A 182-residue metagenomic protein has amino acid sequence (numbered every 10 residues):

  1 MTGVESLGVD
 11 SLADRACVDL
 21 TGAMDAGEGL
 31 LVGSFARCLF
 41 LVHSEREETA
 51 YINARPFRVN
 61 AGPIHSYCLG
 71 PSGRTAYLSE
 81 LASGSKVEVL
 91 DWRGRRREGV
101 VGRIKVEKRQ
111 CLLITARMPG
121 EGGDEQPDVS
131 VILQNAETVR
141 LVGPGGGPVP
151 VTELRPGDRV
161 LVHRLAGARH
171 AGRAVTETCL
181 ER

Functional and structural regions predicted by a protein language model:
M1-P56, S72-G73: N-terminal intrinsically disordered, low-complexity, charge/repeat-rich segments that act as generic
L7-S11, R58-A61, G123, T152-L154: Solvent-exposed alpha-helices and their adjacent loops that cap or buttress functional pockets in soluble metabolic
G73, K86, W92-R93, L165-A166: Short, surface-exposed secondary-structure boundary micro-motifs
R74-Y77, P150: Short, conserved secondary-structure segments in the cores of folded domains
L78-A82, L154: Short, well-ordered loop/turn sites that connect or cap secondary structure elements
R95-A116, R173-R182: Short, compositionally biased
L112-A171: Glycine- and charge-enriched low-complexity intrinsically disordered segments
